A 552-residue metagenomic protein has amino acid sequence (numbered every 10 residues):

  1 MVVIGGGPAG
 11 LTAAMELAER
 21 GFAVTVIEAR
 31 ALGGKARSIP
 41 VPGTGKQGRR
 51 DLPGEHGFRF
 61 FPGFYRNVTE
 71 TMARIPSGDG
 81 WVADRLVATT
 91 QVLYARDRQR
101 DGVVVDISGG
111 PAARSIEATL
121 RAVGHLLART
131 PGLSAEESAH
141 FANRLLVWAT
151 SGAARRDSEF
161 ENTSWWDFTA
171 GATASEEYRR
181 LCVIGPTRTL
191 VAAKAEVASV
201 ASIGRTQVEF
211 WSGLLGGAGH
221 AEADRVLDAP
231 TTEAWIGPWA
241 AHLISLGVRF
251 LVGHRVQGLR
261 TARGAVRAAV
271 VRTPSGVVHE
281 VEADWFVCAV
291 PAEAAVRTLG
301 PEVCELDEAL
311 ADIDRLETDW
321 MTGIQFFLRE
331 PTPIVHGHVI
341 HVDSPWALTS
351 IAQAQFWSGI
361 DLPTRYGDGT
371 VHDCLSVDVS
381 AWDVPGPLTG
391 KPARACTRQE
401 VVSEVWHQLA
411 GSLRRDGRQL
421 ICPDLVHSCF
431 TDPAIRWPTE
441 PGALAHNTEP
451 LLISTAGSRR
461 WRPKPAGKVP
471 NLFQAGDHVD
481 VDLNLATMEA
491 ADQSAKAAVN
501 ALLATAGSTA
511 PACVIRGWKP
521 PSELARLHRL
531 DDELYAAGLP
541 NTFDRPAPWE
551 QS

Functional and structural regions predicted by a protein language model:
M1-V26: N-terminal Rossmann-like FAD-binding beta1-loop-alpha1 element of flavoenzymes
A9, L32, E293: Conserved Rossmann-like nucleotide-cofactor binding loop
A18-T44: Glycine-rich FAD pyrophosphate-binding loop
K46-F141: Dinucleotide-binding Rossmann-like beta1-alpha1 core, especially the glycine-rich loop that anchors the ADP
H140-G258, A262: Active-site/ligand-binding neighborhood in enzyme catalytic cores
G216-L227, A283-W285, V290-P463, K468-Q493 (+2 more regions): C-terminal segments that line or cap access tunnels to active or ligand-binding sites in enzymes and enzyme-associated
R260-E280: Conserved beta-strand-loop-beta-strand element in the redox core of flavoprotein oxidoreductases
A501-S552: Active-site-proximal substrate-binding core of FAD-dependent oxidoreductases
